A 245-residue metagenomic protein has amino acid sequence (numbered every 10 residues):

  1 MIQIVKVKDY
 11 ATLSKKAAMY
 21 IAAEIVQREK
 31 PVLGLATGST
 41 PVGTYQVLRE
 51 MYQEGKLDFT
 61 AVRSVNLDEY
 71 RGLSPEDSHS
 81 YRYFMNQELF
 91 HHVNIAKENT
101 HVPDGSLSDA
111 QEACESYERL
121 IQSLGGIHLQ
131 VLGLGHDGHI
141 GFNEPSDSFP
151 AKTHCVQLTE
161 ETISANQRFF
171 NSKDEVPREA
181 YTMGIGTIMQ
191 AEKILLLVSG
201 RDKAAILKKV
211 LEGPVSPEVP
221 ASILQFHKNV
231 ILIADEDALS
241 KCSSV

Functional and structural regions predicted by a protein language model:
M1, L57-Q130: Ligand-binding beta-strand-loop-alpha-helix segment within the catalytic cores of soluble metabolic enzymes
M1-L33: N-terminal glycine-/serine-/threonine-rich phosphate-binding loop
Q27-Q53: Glycine-rich N-terminal segment of FAD-binding domains in flavoprotein oxidoreductases, spanning the beta-loop-helix
G34-G38, N66, P103-D104, V131-L134 (+2 more regions): Short beta-strand segments
V47-D58, Y81, P145-H154, V215: A glycine- and small-aliphatic-rich helix-loop capping segment at beta-alpha/alpha-beta transitions that lines
G125-P150: Glycine-rich phosphate-binding loop
G141-I185: Class I SAM-dependent methyltransferase SAM-binding "motif I" and its flanking Rossmann-like core
G186, Q190-V245: ATP/nucleoside-binding phosphotransfer catalytic cores, i.e., glycine-rich phosphate-binding loops
